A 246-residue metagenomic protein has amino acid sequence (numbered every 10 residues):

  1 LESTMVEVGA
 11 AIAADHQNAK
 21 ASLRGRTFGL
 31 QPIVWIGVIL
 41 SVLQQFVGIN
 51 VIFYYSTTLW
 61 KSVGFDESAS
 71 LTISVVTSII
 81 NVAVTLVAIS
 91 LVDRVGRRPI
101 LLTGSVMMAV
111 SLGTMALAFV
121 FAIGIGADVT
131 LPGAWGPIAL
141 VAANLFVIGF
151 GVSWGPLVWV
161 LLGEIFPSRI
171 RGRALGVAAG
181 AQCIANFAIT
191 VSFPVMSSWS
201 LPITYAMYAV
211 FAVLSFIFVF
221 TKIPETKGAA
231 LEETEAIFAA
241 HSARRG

Functional and structural regions predicted by a protein language model:
S3-G246: Alpha-helical transmembrane bundle of multi-pass membrane proteins
